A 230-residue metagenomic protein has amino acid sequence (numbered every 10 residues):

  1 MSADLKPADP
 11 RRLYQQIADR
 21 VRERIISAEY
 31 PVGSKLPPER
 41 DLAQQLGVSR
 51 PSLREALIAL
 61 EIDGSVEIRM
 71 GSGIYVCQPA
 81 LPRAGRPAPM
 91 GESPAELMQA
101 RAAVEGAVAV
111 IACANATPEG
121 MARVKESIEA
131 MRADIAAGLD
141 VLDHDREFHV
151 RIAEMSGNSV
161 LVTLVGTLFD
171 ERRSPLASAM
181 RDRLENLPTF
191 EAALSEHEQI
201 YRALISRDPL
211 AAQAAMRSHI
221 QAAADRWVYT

Functional and structural regions predicted by a protein language model:
M1-A3, P209-T230: C-terminal effector-binding regulatory domain of bacterial HTH transcription factors
M1-V104, V110, A114: Short linear motifs at protein or domain termini
R24, A28, R83, E171-A179 (+2 more regions): A short secondary-structure junction motif
P38-E39, G157-S159, R207-P209: Short loop-to-helix capping motifs
Q99, F190-E191: Short helix-capping and inter-helix turn/linker motifs at the boundaries of alpha-helical repeat units
R101-V104, A109-A179, E196-Q199, A214-A223: Conserved amphipathic alpha-helical segments that form helical-bundle/coiled-coil interaction surfaces
